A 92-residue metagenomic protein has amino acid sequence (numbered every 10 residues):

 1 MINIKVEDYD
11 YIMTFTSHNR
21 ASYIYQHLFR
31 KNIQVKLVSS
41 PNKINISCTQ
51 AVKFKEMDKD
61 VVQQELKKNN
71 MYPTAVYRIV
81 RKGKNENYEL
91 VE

Functional and structural regions predicted by a protein language model:
N3-V6, K43-N45: Short, flexible turn/loop "capping" segments at secondary-structure junctions
I4-T14: Short glycine-/aliphatic-rich beta-strand segments at the starts of folded cytosolic domains
V6, C48-A51, E86-E89: Short secondary-structure transition/capping segments
Y9, C48, Y72-P73: A generic structural signal for well-ordered coil/turn residues at beta-strand boundaries that shape enzyme active-site
I12, F29, I33-Q63: Amphipathic, hydrophobic secondary-structure cores in small proteins
T16-S22, S39, Y88-E92: Short N-terminal helix-initiation segments at or just after the protein's N-terminus
S17-Q34: Short amphipathic alpha-helix segments
D60-E92: C-terminal structural segments of small proteins and small subunits
